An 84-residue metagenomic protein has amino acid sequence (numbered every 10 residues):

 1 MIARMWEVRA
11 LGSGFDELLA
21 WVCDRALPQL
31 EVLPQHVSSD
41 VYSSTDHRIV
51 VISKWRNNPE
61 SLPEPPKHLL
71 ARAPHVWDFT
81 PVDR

Functional and structural regions predicted by a protein language model:
I2, E7-R9, H36-V50, P65-R84: Glycine-rich beta-strand-turn "strand-cap" elements at beta-sheet edges
E7-G12, S53-N57: Short beta-strand-to-loop capping motifs
A10-V37, L62-P63: Short amphipathic alpha-helical segments
D46-R48, R56-E60: Short, charged/polar surface micro-motifs in flexible loops or helix N-caps
